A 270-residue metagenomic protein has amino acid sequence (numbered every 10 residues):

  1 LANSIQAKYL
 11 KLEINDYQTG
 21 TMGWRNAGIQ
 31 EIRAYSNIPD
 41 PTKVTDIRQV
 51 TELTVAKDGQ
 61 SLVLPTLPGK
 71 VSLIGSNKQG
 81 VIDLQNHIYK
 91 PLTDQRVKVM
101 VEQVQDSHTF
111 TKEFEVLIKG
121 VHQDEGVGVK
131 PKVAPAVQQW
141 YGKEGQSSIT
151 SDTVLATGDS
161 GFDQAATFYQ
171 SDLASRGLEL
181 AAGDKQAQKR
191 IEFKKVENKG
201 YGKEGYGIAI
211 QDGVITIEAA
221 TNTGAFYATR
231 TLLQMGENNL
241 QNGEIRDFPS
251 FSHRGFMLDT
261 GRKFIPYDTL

Functional and structural regions predicted by a protein language model:
L1-P39: Aromatic, loop-rich ligand-recognition surfaces of beta-strand-rich domains
K11, K98-E102, E115, R190-E192 (+1 more regions): Beta-strand secondary-structure signal
N15-Y17, G158-S160, D259-G261: Short strand-loop junctions, especially beta-strand C-caps/beta-turns that link beta-sheets to coils or alpha-helices
D16-Q18, Q103-S107, T221: Surface-exposed loop/turn motifs at beta-strand-loop junctions within extracellular Ig-like and Fibronectin type III
I38-G126: Beta-rich interaction/scaffold domains
G75, A219, T260: Residues on the solvent-exposed faces and adjacent turns of beta-rich solenoids used to engage binding targets
L117-P249: Acidic, contiguous N-terminal accessory segments
G243-T269: An acidic-aromatic substrate-binding cleft motif
